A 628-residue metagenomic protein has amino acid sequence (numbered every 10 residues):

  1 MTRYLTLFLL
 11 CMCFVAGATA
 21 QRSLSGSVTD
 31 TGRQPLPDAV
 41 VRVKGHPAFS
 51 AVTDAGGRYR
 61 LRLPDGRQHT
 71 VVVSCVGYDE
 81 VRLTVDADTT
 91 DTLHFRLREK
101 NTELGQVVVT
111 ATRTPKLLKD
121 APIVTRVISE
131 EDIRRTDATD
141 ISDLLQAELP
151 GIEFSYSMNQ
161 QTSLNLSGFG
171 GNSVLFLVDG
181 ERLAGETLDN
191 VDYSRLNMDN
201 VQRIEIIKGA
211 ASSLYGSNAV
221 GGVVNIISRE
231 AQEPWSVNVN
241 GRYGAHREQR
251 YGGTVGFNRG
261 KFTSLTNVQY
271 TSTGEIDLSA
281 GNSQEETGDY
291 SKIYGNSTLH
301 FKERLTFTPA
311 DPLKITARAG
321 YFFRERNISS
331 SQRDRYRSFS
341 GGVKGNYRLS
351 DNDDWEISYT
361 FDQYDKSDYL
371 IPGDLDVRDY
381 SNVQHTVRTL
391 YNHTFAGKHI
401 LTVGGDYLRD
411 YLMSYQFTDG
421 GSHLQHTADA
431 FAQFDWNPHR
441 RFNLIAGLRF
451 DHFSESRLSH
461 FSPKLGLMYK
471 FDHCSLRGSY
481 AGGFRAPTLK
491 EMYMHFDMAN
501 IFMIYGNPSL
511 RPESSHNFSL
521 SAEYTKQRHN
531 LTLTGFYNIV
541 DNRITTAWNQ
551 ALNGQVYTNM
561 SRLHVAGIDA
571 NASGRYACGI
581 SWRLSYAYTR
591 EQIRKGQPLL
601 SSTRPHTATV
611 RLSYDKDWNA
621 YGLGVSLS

Functional and structural regions predicted by a protein language model:
T29, A39-K44, S74-Y78, D88-R134 (+1 more regions): Short, acidic, small-residue-rich periplasmic hinge/interaction motif at the N-terminus of Gram-negative outer-membrane
P47-R58: Short, acidic Ser/Thr/Gly-rich low-complexity loop/linker segments typical of extracellular and cell-surface proteins
Y59-R62, F154, E181-K208: Short acidic/polar hinge/loop motifs at secondary-structure boundaries that mediate gating or recognition
D91-R96, I141-E148, Q160-N165, L177 (+4 more regions): N-terminal periplasmic accessory domains that precede and gate Gram-negative outer-membrane beta-barrel machines
S213, E233-P234, R242, T254-Y336: Periplasmic-side early beta-strands and strand-to-turn transitions of outer-membrane beta-barrels
L265, T306-R324, R335-K470, H529-Y537 (+1 more regions): Face-selective signature of the C-terminal outer-membrane beta-barrel domain
R333-R348, Y380, S456, S475 (+3 more regions): Outer-membrane beta-barrel signature, preferentially recognizing the C-terminal barrel domain of Gram-negative
H439-L444, F536-V540, T558-S628: Gram-negative outer-membrane beta-barrel transporters
